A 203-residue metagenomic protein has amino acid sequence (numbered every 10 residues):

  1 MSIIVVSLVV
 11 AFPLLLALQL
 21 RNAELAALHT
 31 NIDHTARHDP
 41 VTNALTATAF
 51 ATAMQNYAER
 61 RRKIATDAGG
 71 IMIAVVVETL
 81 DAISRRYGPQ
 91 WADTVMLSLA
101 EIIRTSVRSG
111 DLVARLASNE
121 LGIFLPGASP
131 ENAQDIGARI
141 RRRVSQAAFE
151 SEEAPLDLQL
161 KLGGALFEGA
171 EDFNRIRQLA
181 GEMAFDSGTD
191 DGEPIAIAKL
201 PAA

Functional and structural regions predicted by a protein language model:
M1-T30, L166, R175, P194 (+1 more regions): Regulatory sensory/coupling modules that transmit signals to nucleotide-handling catalytic cores
E24-D33, Q55, E59: Short, charged amphipathic alpha-helical "coupling" segments at sensory-output junctions in signaling proteins
L28-A49, G69: Amphipathic HAMP/coiled-coil signal-transducing linker helices that couple sensory inputs to cytosolic output domains
D39-T42, I73-V76, S118: Conserved metal-coordinating catalytic motifs of nucleotidyl cyclase and c-di-GMP turnover enzymes
T46-A58, R62-I71, L80-R104, A114-S118 (+4 more regions): Conserved long alpha-helical elements within nucleotide-processing catalytic cores of c-di-GMP signaling and class III
A114-A117, S145-K161: Catalytic core regions of nucleotide second-messenger enzymes
L125-S129, S145, F167-E168: Residue-level recognition of strand-loop junctions within catalytic nucleotide-signaling folds
Q134-A138, A165-A203: Catalytic-core segments of nucleotide cyclases and related cyclic-nucleotide turnover enzymes
